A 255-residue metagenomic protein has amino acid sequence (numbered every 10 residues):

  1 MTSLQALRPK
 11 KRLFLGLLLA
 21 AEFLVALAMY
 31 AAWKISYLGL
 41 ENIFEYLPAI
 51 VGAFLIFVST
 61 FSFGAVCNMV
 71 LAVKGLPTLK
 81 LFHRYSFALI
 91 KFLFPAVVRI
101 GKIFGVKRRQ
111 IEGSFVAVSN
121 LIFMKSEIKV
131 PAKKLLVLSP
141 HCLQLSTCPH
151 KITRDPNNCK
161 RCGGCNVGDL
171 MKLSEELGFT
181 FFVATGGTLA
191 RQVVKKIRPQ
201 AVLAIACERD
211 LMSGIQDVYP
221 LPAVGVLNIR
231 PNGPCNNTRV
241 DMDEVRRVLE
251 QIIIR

Functional and structural regions predicted by a protein language model:
T2-S3, K10-A21, M29-N166: N-terminal, charge-rich interaction modules
R99, V224-R255: Ser/Thr/Gly-rich flexible loops in soluble cytosolic domains mediating phosphotransfer, phosphorylation
S139-P140, F182-G187, L203-E208: Short His-Asn-centered micro-motif
H150-K151, K195, G214-D217: Short amphipathic alpha-helical segments
P156-K160, G214-P231: A short, gly/pro- and small-residue-rich
C159, G163-T180: Mid-length scaffold segments of soluble, non-membrane domains
V167, A190-Q192, D210-S213: Short, well-ordered alpha-helical microsegments
R198-Q200: Proline-aspartate-enriched helix->loop->beta-strand connector
